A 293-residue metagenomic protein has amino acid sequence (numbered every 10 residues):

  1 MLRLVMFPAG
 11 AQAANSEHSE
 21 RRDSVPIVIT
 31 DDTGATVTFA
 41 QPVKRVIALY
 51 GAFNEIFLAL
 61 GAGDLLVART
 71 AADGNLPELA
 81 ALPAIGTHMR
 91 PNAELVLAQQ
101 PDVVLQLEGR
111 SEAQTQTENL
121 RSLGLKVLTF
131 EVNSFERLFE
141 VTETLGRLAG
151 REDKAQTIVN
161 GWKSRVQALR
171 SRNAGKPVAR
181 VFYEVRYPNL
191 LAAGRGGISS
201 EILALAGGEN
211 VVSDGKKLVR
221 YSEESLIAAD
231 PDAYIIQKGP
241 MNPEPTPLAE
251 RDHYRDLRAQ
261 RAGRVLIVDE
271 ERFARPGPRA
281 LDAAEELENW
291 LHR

Functional and structural regions predicted by a protein language model:
M1-A9: Bacterial N-terminal signal peptides
P8-K44: N-terminal hydrophobic or amphipathic helices and topogenic motifs
P26, R45-Q99, V103-E112, V211-D214: A short, structured surface patch at a secondary-structure boundary
A35-T38, V103, S111-P188, E209-D214 (+1 more regions): Extracytoplasmic substrate-binding proteins
Y50, E108-G109, V185, G215-L218 (+3 more regions): Short secondary-structure boundary segments
T70, R195-V219, K238, I267: His/Asp/Glu-enriched short active-site or ligand-binding loop at hydrolase and phosphoryl-transfer sites
A93-P101, L123, Y221-D230: Short helices/loops that flank or line small-molecule/ion binding pockets
R110-S122, A233-R251: A ligand-binding cleft/hinge motif common to bilobed small-molecule-binding domains
